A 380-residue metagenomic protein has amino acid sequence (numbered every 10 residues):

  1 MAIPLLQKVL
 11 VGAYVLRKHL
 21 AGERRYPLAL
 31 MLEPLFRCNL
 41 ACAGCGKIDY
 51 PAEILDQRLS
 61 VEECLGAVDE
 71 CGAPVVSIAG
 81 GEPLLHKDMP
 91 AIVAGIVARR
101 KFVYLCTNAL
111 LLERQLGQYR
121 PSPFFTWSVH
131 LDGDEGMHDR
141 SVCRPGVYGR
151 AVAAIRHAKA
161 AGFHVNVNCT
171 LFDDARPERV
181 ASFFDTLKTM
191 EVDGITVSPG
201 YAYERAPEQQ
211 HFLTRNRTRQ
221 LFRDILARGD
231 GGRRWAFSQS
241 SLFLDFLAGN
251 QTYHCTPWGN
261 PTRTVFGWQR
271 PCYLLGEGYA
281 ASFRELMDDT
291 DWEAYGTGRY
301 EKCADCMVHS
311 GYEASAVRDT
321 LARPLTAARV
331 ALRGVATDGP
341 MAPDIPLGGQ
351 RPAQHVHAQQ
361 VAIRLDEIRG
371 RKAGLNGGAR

Functional and structural regions predicted by a protein language model:
M1-Y14, R263-E277: A broadly conserved sequence feature marking short terminus-proximal activation segments in nucleic acid-centric
A2-Q118, S122, A327: Conserved alpha-helical substructure of the radical SAM core
L28-E33, Q239-F243, E285-G296: Short, intrinsically disordered, charge-biased short linear motifs at domain edges
C38, C42-C45, C255, G267 (+2 more regions): Short cysteine clusters
G44, I48-P51, P261, G278 (+1 more regions): Secreted/processed peptides and extracellular or luminal domains of membrane proteins
I48, A79, H130, S198 (+2 more regions): Conserved residues at the C-terminal ends of beta-strands
L59-S60, S128-D132, R140-N260, V265-F266 (+5 more regions): Radical SAM enzyme [4Fe-4S]-AdoMet core and its adjacent flexible, acidic and glycine-rich loops/tails across
Q269-R380: Flexible mid-to-C-terminal extensions adjoining Fe-S/redox cofactors in radical SAM and related proteins
